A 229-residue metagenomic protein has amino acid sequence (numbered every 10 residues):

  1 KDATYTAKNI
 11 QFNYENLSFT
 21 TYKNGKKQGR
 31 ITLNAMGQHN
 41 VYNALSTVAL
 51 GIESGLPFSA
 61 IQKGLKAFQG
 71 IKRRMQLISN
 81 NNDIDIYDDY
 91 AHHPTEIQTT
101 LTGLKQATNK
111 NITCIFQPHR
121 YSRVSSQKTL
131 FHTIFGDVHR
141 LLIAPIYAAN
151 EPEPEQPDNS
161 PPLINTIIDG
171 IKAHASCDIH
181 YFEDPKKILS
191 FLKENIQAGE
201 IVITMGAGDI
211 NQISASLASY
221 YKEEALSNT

Functional and structural regions predicted by a protein language model:
A7, N43, T47, L141 (+1 more regions): Residue-level signal for inorganic ion chemistry
Y14-E15, K23-D137: Nucleotide phosphate-binding/pyrophosphate-handling subdomain across enzymes that bind or process nucleotide phosphates
T99, S126-K128, P154-E155, K193 (+1 more regions): Short amphipathic alpha-helical segments
C114-F116, I143, T204: Structural beta-sheet core signal
H119-Y121, I146-N150, A207-I210: Short glycine-rich anion-binding loops that position phosphate/pyrophosphate groups of nucleotides and phosphorylated
I134-A198: C-terminal helical cap/extension that packs against the catalytic core of soluble nucleotide-cofactor enzymes
I143-I146, Y220-T229: Short, flexible loop segments at boundaries between secondary-structure elements
K186-Y220: A glycine-rich beta-strand to alpha-helix segment that forms a phosphate/ribose-binding loop at ligand/cofactor sites
